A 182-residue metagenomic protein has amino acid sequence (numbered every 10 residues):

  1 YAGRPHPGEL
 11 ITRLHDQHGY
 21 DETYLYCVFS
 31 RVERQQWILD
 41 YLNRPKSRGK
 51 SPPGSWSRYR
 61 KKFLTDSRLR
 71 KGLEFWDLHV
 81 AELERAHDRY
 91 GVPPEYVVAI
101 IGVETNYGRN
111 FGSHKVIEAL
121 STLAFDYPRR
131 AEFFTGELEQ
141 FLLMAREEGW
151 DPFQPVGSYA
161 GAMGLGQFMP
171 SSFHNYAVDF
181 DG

Functional and structural regions predicted by a protein language model:
Y1-F29: Mature N-terminal segment immediately following signal peptide/propeptide cleavage in secreted/periplasmic
Y20-G182: Catalytic glycan-binding domains that act on GlcNAc-containing polysaccharides
